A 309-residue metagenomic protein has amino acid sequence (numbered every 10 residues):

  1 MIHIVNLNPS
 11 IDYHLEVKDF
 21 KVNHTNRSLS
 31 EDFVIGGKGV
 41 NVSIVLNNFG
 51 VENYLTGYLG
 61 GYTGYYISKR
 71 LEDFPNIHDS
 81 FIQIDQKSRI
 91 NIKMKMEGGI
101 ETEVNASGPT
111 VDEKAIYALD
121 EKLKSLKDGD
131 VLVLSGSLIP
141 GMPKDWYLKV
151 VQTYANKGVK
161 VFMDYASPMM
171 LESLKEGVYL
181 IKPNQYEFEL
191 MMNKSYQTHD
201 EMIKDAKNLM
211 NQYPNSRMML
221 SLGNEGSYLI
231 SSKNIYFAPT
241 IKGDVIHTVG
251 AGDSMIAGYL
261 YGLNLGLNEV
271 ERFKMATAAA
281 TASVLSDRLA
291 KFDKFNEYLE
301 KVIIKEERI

Functional and structural regions predicted by a protein language model:
M1-N23: Positively charged, low-complexity intrinsically disordered leader regions
I2, V51-N53, H78-D79, V161 (+2 more regions): Hydrophobic anchor at the start of a short beta-strand that flanks the dinucleotide cofactor-binding loop
R27-S88: Substrate-binding N-lobe of the ribokinase-like
N47, A155, N264: Gly/Ala-rich phosphate-binding loop of Rossmann-like dinucleotide-binding domains, activating on the conserved
M94-D128: Conserved phosphate-binding/catalytic loop of the ribokinase/pfkB sugar-kinase fold
E103-N105, D130-G136, D164, K182-Q185: Short beta-strands and strand-loop turn motifs
K144-K233: Conserved phosphate/ATP/ADP-binding segment of small-molecule kinases
L171, D200-I309: Conserved phosphate-binding/catalytic region of the ribokinase-like
